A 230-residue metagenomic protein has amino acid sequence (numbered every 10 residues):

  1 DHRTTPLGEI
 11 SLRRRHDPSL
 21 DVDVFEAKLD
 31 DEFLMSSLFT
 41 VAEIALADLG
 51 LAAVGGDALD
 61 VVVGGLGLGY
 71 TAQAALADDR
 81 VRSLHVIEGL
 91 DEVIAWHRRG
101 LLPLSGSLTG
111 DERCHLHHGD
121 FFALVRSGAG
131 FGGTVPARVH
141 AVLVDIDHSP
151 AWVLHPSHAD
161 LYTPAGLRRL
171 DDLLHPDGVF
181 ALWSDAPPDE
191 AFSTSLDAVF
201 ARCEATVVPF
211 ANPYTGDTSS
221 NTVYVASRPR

Functional and structural regions predicted by a protein language model:
D1-D57, A77: Rossmann-like AdoMet
T4, A186-R230: Class I S-adenosyl-L-methionine
I10, F25, C114, V223-Y224: A broad, low-specificity signal marking well-ordered, structured residues that form hydrophobic/aromatic
R15, D30, V144-D147, P229: Generic beta-structure capping elements
M35-S37, W152-V153, L182, P213-Y214: A generic structural signal for short coil/turn motifs at secondary-structure boundaries
T40-L173, T194, C203-E204, V208-P209 (+1 more regions): The AdoMet/dcAdoMet-binding core of the Class I SAM-like
G65, D185-A186: Structural motif
D177-S184: Conserved beta-strand signature within the Rossmann-like core of class I S-adenosyl-L-methionine
